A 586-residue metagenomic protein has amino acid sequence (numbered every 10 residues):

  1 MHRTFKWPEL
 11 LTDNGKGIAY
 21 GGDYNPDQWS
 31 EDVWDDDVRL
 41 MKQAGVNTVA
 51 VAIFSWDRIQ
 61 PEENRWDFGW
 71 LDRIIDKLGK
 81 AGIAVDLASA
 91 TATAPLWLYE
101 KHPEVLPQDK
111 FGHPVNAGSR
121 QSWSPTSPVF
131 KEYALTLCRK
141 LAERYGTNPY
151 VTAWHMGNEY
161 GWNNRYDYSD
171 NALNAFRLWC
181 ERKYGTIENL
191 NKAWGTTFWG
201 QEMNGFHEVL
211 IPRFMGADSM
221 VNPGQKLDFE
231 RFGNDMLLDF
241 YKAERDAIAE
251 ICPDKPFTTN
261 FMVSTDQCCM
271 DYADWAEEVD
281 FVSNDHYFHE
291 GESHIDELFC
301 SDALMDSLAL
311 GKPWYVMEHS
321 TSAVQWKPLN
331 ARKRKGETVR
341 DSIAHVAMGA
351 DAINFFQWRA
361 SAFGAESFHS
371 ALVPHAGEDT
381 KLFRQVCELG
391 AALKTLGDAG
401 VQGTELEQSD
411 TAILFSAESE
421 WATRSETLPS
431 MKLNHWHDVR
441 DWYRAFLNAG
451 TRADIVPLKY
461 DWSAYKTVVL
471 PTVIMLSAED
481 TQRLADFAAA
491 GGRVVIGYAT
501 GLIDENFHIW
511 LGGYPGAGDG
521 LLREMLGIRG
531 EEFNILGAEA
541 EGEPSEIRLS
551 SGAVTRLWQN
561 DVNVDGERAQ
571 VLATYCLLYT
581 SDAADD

Functional and structural regions predicted by a protein language model:
M1-T48, Q402: N-terminal carbohydrate-binding accessory modules
K16-I18, G45-N47, A81-V85, T147-T152 (+5 more regions): Short, well-ordered coil/turn segments that N-cap beta-strands
Y20-W29, S55-G69, N116-Y133, N163-N164 (+6 more regions): The substrate-binding groove and active-site-proximal loops of carbohydrate-active enzymes, especially glycoside
G22, M41, V49, L78 (+7 more regions): Conserved, mostly hydrophobic/aromatic
W29-M41, S264-A273, R334-S342: Short, acidic/polar
D36-R39, V51-F111, E244-I251: Aromatic-lined substrate-binding rim segments of carbohydrate-active enzymes
F111-F281, D285-F288, E292-L298: Polysaccharide-binding and catalytic clefts of secreted carbohydrate-active enzymes
N284-S581, D586: Carbohydrate-binding surfaces of carbohydrate-active enzymes
